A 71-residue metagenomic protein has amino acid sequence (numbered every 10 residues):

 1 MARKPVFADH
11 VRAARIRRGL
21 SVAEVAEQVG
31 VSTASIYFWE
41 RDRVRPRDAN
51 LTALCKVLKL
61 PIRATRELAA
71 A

Functional and structural regions predicted by a protein language model:
M1-R17, R66-E67: A short, Lys/Arg-rich alpha-helix, primarily the initiator
A8, L20-V22, R43-P46, R66-A69: A generic structural signal for ordered secondary structure
D9-Q28, A53: Short basic helix-loop element that most often maps to the first helix and adjoining turn of HTH DNA-binding modules
V25, I36, A64-T65: Residue-level detector of family-conserved "landmark" positions at structurally sensitive sites
G30, R47-T65: DNA major-groove recognition helix of helix-turn-helix/homeodomain DNA-binding modules
G30-P46: Recognition helix of helix-turn-helix/homeodomain-like DNA-binding domains that insert into the DNA major groove
A34-I36, N50, A69: Extracytoplasmic/cell-surface-exposed regions of Actinobacterial cell-envelope-associated and secreted proteins
